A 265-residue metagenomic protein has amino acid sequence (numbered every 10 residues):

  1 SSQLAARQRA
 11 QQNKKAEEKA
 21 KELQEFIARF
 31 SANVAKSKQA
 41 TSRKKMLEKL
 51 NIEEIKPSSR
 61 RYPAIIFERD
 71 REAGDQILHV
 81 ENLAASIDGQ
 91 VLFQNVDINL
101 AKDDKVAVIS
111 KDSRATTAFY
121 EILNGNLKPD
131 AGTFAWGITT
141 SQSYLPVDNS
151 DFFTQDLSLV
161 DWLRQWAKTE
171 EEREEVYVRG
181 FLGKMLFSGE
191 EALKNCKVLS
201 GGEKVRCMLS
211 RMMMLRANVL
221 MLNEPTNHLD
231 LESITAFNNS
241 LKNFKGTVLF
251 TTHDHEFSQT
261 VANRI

Functional and structural regions predicted by a protein language model:
S1-R9, D70-I265: ABC ATP-binding cassette signature C-motif
S2-N95, N99-K102, A236: Coupling and communication elements adjacent to P-loop NTPase active sites across diverse families
